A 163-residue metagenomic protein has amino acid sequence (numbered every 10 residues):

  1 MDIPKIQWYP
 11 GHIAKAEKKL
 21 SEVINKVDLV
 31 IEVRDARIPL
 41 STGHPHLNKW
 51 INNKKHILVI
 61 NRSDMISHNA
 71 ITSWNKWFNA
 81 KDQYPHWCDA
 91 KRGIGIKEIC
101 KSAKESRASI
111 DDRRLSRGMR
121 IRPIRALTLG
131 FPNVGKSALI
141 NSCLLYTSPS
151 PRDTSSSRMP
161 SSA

Functional and structural regions predicted by a protein language model:
M1-N52: N-terminal accessory targeting/assembly segments
V30-I31, N53-N61, Y84-W87: Conserved beta-strand/loop subsegment of P-loop NTPase cores
A36, V59-S67, C88-I94, F131: G-domain G4 guanine-recognition motif of GTPases
S67-R117, R125: Canonical P-loop GTPase G-domain recognition
T128: Hydrophobic anchor at the beta1->P-loop junction of P-loop NTPases
G135: Conserved glycine(s) of the Walker
I140-L145: A conserved segment at the C-terminal end of the G1
Y146-D153: Conserved small/polar residues in nucleotide/adenosyl-binding loops
